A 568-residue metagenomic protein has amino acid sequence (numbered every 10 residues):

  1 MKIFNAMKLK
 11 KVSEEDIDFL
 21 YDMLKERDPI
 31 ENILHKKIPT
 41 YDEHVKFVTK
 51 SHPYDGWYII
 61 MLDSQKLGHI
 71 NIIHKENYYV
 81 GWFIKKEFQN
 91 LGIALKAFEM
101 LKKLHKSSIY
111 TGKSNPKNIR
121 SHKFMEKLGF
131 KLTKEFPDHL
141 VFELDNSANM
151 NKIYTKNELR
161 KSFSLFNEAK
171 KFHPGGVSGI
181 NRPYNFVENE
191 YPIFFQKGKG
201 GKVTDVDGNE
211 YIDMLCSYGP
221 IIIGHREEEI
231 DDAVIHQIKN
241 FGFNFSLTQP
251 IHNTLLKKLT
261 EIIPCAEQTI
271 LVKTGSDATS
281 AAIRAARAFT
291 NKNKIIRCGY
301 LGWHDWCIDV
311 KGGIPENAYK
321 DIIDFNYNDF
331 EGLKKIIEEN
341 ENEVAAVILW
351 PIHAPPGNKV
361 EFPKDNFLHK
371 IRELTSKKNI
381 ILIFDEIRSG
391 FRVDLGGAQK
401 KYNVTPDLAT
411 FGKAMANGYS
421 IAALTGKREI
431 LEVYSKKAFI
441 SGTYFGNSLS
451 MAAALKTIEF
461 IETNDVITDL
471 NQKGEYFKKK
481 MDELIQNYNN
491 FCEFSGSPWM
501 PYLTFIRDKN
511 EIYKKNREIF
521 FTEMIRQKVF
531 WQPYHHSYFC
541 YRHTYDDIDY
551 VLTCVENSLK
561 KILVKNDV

Functional and structural regions predicted by a protein language model:
M1-F19, M23-E26, M61-I153: Acyl-donor (CoA/ACP) binding surface of acyl/acetyltransferases
E210-F289: Glycine-rich loop-to-alpha-helix module at the N-terminal edge of alpha/beta enzyme cores
T254-L349, H353: PLP-dependent aspartate aminotransferase-fold enzymes
W350-K364, N379-Y402, L408: Conserved PLP phosphate-binding loop immediately N-terminal to the Schiff-base lysine helix in PLP-dependent enzymes
Y402-V433, G446-A453: Active-site PLP attachment segment
T457-K479, E511-K514: Structural signature of PLP-dependent enzymes
E462-N464, R526-V568: PLP-dependent enzyme catalytic core of the Aspartate aminotransferase-like
G474-K478, Y488-F521, H543: Conserved PLP-binding catalytic core of the aspartate aminotransferase-like
